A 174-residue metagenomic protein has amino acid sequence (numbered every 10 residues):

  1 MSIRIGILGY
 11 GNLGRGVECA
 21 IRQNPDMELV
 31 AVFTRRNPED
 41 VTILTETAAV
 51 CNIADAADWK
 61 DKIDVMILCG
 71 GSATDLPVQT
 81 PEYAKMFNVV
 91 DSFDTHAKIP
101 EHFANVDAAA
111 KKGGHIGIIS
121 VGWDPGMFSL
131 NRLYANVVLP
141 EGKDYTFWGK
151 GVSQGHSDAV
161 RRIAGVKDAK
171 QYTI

Functional and structural regions predicted by a protein language model:
I3-L8, N12-V17, Y134-I174: Active-site-lining helix/loop region of Rossmann-like oxidoreductase modules
G11-L13, H96-I99, S120-S129, G151-S153: Gly/Ser/Thr-rich loops at beta-strand to alpha-helix junctions that form or flank small-molecule/cofactor-binding
Q23-L44: NAD(P)-binding Rossmann-fold cofactor-contacting core
A49-A56: Short acidic-hydrophobic, aromatic-tinged amphipathic segments that line or gate anion-handling sites
A56-D61, V65, A73-S92: Rossmann-fold NAD(P) dinucleotide-binding segment
D91-S92, G117-V121, F147, K170-Q171: General beta-strand structural signal in soluble alpha/beta enzymes
F93-G117: Rossmann-fold NAD(P)-binding glycine/threonine-rich loop
